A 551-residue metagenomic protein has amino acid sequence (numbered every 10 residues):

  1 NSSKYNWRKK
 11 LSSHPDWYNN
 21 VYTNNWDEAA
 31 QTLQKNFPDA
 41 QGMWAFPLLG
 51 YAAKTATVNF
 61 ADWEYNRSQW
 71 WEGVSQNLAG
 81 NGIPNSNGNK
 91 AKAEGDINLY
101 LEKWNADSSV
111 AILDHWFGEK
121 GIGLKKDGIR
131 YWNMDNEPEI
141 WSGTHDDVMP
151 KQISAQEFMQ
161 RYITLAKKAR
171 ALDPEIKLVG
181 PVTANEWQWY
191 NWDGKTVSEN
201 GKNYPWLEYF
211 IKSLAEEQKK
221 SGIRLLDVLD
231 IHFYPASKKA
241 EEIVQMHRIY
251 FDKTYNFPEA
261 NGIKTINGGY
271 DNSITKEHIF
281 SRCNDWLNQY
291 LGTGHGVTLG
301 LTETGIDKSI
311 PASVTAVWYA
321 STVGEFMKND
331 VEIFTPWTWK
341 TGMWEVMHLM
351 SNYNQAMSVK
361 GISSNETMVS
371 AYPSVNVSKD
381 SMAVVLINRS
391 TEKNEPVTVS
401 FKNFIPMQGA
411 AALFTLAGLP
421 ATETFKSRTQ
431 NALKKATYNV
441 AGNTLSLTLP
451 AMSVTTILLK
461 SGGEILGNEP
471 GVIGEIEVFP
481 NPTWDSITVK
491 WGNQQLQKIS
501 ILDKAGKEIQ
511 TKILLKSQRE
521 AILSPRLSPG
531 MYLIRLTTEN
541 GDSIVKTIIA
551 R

Functional and structural regions predicted by a protein language model:
N1-K239, V244: N-terminal catalytic cores of secreted or lumenal carbohydrate-active enzymes
N98, I405-L449: Acidic, Ser/Thr/Pro-rich beta/coil linker or hinge segments at domain junctions
M134, L178, L229, E303 (+3 more regions): Conserved, mostly hydrophobic/aromatic
T164-A171, A236-I306: Glycoside hydrolase catalytic-domain groove-lining segments
G294-V377: Aromatic/acidic polysaccharide-binding cleft in carbohydrate-active enzymes
M368-G409, L413-L416, M452-L458: Carbohydrate-binding surface patches
L445, T455, R519-I522: Short strand-edge motifs at loop-to-beta-strand transitions and within beta-strands of extracellular beta-rich domains
E469-F479, T483-R551: C-terminal outer-membrane/trafficking sorting elements
